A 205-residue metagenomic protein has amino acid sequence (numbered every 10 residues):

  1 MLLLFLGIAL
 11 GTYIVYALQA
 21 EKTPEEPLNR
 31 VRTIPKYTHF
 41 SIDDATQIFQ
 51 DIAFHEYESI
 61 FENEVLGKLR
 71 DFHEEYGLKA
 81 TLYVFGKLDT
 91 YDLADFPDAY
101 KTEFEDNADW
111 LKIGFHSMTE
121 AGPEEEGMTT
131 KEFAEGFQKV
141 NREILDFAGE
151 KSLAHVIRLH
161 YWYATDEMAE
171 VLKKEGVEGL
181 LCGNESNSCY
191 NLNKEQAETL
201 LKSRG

Functional and structural regions predicted by a protein language model:
M1-I14: Hydrophobic membrane-insertion alpha-helices, especially the h-region of bacterial N-terminal signal peptides
A17-P27, K151-S152, Y161-G205: Active-site-adjacent pocket scaffolds in enzyme catalytic domains
E21-F104: Active-site beta->alpha N-cap acidic-glycine motif
T46-S59, G122, S188-G205: Acidic/glycine-enriched edge-of-secondary-structure segments
D51-A53, E126, A169: Short, solvent-exposed loop/turn and secondary-structure capping segments
F72-Y76, E143-F147, K174: Structured segments of extracytoplasmic/periplasmic soluble domains in secreted or envelope-associated proteins
K79-T165, S188: Metal-dependent polysaccharide deacetylase catalytic core of the NodB/CE4 family, i.e., the active-site-bearing domain
